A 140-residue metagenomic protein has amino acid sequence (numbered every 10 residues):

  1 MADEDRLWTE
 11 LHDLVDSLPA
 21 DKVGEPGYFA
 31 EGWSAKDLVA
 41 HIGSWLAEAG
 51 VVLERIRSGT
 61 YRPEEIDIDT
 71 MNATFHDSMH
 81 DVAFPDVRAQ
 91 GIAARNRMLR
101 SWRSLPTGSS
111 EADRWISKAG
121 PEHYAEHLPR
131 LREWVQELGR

Functional and structural regions predicted by a protein language model:
M1-D3, E31, H76-H80: Short, charged, low-complexity loops and linkers
M1-K22, S44-E54: Alpha-helical bundle segments that constitute or directly flank the non-heme di-iron/ferroxidase center
M1-W8, F84-G91, S117-G120, Y124: Hydrophobic packing residues in well-ordered alpha-helices of helical domains and bundles
L7-W8, K22-E25, D67-N72, M98: Short hydrophobic/aromatic-rich motifs at helix boundaries and adjacent loops
E25-T70, R103-R140: Short, contiguous alpha-helical
M71-E111: Acidic/histidine-rich alpha-helical segments that form the ligand environment of transition-metal centers
